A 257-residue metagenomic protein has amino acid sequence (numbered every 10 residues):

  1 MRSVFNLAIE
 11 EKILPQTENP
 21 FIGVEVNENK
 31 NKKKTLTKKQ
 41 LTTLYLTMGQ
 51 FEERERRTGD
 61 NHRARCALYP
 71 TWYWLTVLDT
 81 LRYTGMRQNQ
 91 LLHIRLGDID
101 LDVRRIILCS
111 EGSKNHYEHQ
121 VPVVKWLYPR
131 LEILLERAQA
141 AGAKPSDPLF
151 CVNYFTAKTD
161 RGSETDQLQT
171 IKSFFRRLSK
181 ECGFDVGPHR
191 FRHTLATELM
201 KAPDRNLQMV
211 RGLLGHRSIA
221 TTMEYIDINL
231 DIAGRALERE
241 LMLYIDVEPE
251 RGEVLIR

Functional and structural regions predicted by a protein language model:
N6-N29, P145-F150: Short, charged hinge/linker segments at domain and secondary-structure junctions
P15-Q16, V24-Q88: Basic, Lys/Arg- and aromatic-enriched nucleic-acid-binding interface segment
I22-G23, T84, Q88-N89, H93-Q139: Conserved tyrosine-mediated DNA breakage-rejoining catalytic core shared by Y-recombinases
T35, G112, L214-R239: Catalytic-site neighborhood detector that most strongly recognizes the C-terminal catalytic loop/helix of tyrosine
Q50-E53, Y154, E240-R257: C-terminal secondary-structure termini that scaffold catalytic or DNA-interacting sites
E53-L68, T84, V121, A143-K144 (+1 more regions): Short, basic (Lys/Arg/His-rich) helix/loop patches that form interaction surfaces in the mid-to-C-terminal regions
R56-R57, V124-F184: Active-site/catalytic core of tyrosine-dependent DNA strand-transfer enzymes
D98-V103, F184-D185, D204-E224: Short, polar N-cap/turn motifs at the start of nucleic acid-interacting alpha helices
